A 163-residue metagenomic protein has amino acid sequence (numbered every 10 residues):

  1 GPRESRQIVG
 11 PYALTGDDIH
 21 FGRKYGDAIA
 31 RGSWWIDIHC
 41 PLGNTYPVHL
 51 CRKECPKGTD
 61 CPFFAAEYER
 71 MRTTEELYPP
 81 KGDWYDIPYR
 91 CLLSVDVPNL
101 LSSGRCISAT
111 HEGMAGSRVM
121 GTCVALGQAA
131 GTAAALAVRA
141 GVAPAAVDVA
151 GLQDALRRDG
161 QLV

Functional and structural regions predicted by a protein language model:
G1-V163: Flavin (FAD/FMN)-binding glycine-rich loop and adjacent Rossmann-like elements that form
